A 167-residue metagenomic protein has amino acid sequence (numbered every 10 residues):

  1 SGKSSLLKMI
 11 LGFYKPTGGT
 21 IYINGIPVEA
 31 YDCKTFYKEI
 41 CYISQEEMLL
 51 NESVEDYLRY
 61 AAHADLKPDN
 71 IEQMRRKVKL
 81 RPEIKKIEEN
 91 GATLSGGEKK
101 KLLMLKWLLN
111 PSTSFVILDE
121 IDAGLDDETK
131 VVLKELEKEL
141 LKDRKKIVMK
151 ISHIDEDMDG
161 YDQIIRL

Functional and structural regions predicted by a protein language model:
L11: Helix-to-loop junction immediately C-terminal to a conserved catalytic motif
G19-I26, F36: Conserved ABC transporter NBD signature motif
V28-C41: ABC ATPase NBD coupling module
E47-E89, L108-T113: Conserved "ABC signature" C-loop
I87-L94, E98: Conserved ABC ATPase signature
N90, E120-T129: Walker B catalytic motif
L102-L108: ABC ATPase nucleotide-binding domain "signature" region
K145-S152: Conserved H-loop
